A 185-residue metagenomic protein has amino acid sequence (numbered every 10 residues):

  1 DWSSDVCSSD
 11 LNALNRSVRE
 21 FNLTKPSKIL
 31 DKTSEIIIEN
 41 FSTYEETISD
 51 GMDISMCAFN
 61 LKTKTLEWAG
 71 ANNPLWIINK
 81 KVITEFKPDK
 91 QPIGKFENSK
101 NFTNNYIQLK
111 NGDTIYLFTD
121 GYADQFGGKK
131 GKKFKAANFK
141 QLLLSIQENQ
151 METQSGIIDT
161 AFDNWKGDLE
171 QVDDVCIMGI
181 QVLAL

Functional and structural regions predicted by a protein language model:
D1-S8: Short, small-residue-biased leader/transition segments that mark boundaries at the very start of proteins
S8-L185: Conserved subregion of the PPM/PP2C metallophosphatase catalytic domain
